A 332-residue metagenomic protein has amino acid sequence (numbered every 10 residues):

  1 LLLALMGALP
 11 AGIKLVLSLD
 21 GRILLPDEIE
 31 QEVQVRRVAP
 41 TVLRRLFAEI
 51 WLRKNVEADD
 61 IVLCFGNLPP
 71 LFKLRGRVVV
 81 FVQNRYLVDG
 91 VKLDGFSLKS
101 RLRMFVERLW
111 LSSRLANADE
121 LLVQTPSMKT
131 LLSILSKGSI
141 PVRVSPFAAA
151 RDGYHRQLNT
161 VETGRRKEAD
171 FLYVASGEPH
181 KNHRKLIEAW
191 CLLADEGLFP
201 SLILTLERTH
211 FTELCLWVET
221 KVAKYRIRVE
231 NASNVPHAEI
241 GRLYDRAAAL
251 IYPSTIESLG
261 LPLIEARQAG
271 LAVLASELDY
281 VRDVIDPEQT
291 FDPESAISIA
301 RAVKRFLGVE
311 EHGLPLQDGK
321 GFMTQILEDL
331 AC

Functional and structural regions predicted by a protein language model:
L17-I23, P200-L216, S233: Glycosyltransferase donor-sugar binding loop
E32-V35, C215-A238: Nucleotide-activated donor-binding/catalytic signature segment of Leloir-type glycosyltransferases, i.e., the conserved
R101-L121: Membrane-proximal helix-turn-helix segments that form the acceptor-binding/catalytic region of lipid-linked
A116-R156: Donor nucleotide-sugar binding/catalytic pocket of nucleotide-sugar-dependent glycosyltransferases
E162-K181, I187-W190: Conserved donor-binding/catalytic core segment of Leloir-type glycosyltransferases
T255: Aromatic "clamp/platform" in nucleotide-sugar-dependent glycosyltransferases that forms part of the donor/acceptor
L263, Q268-A275: Short hydrophobic beta-strand element within catalytic cores of glycosyltransferases and related nucleotide-activated
Q289-I297, R305-G308: Conserved acidic donor-binding segment of nucleotide-sugar-dependent glycosyltransferases
